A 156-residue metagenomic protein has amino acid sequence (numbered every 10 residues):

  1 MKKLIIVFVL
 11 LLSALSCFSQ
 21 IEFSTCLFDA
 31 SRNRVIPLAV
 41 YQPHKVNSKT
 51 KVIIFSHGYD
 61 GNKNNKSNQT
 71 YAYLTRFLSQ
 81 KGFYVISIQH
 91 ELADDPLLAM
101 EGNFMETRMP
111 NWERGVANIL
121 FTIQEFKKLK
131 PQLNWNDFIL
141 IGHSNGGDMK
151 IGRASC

Functional and structural regions predicted by a protein language model:
M1-L4: Positively charged n-region of N-terminal signal peptides that target proteins for export
I6-F8: Sec-dependent N-terminal signal peptides
C17-S19: Boundary at the C-terminal end of the N-terminal hydrophobic targeting segment
R34-L133: Serine-hydrolase catalytic machinery in alpha/beta-hydrolase-like enzymes
D137-I139: Residue in the alpha/beta-hydrolase core beta-strand immediately N-terminal to the catalytic nucleophile
I141-G146, K150: Gly/Ala-rich beta-loop-alpha elbow adjacent to hydrolase catalytic centers
A154-C156: Conserved small/polar residues in nucleotide/adenosyl-binding loops
